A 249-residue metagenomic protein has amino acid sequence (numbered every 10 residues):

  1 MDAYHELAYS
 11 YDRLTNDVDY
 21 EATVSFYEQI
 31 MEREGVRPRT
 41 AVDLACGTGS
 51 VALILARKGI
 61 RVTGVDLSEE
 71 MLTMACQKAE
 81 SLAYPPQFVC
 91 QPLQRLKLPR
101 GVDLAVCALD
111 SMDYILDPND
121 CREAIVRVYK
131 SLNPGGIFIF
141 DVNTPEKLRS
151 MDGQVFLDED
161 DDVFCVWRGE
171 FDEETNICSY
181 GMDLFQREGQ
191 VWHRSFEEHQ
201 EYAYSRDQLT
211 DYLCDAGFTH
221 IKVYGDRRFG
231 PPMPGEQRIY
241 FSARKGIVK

Functional and structural regions predicted by a protein language model:
M1-R37: Conserved class I S-adenosyl-L-methionine
V42, G49-R95: Class I SAM-dependent methyltransferase SAM/SAH-binding core
K97-L104: A short acidic, Gly/Pro-enriched loop at the edge of an enzyme's catalytic core that lines a small-molecule cofactor
A108-D110: Residues lining the SAM
D113-I115: A short His-aromatic
R122-P134: A short glycine-rich, Lys/Arg-flanked "PGG" loop and its adjoining helix->strand segment in the class I
I139-T210: SAM-dependent methyltransferase
Y202, R206-K249: C-terminal lobe and adjacent flexible extensions of AdoMet/dcAdoMet transferase-like proteins
